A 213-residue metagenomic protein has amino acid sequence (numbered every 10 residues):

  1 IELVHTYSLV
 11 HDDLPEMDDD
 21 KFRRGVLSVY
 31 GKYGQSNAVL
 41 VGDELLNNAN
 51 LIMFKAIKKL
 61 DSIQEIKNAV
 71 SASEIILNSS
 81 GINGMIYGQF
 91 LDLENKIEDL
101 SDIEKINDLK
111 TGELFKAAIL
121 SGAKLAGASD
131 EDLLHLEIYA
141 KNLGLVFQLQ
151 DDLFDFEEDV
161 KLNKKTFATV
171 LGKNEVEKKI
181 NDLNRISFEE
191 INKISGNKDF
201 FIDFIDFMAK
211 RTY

Functional and structural regions predicted by a protein language model:
I1-Q150, F156-I191, N197-D206: Mg2+-dependent prenyl diphosphate-binding active-site environment of isoprenoid biosynthetic enzymes
